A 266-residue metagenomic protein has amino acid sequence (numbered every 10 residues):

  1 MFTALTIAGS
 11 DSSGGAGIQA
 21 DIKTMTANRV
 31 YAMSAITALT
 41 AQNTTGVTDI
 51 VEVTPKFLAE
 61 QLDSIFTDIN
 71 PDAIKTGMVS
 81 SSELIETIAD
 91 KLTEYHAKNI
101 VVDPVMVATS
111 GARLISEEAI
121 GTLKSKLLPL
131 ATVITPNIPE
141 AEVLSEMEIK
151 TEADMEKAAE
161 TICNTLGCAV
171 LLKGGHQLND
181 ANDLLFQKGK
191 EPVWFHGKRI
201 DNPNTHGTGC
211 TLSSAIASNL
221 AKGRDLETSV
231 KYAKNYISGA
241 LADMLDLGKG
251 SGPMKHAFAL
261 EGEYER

Functional and structural regions predicted by a protein language model:
T3-T6, T26-V102, M106-T109: Conserved N-terminal subdomain of the carbohydrate kinase-like
I7-S13, P192-H206: Short pre-catalytic strand/loop immediately N-terminal to key active-site residues, enriched for Gly-Thr
S12-A16, V79-A89, L114-E117: Glycine-rich anion/phosphate-binding loops
G14-V30: N-terminal basic/disordered segments at the start of proteins
Q19, E142-V143, N202-L226: Short, small-residue alpha-helix embedded
R29-M33, E191-V193, N219-A233: Phosphate-handling active-site elements
E52, E227-R266: Charged C-terminal helix
E117-P192: Conserved phosphate/ATP/ADP-binding segment of small-molecule kinases
